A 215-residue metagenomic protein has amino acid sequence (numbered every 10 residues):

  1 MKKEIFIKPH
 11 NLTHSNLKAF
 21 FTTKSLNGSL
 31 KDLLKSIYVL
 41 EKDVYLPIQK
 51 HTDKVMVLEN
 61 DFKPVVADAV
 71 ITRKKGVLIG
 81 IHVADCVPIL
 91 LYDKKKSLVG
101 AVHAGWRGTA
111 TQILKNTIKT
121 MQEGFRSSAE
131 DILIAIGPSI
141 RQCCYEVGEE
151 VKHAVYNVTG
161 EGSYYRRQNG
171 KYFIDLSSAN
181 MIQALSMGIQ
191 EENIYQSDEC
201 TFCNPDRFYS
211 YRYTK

Functional and structural regions predicted by a protein language model:
M1-K215: Active-site microenvironment for binding and transforming phosphate-containing groups
